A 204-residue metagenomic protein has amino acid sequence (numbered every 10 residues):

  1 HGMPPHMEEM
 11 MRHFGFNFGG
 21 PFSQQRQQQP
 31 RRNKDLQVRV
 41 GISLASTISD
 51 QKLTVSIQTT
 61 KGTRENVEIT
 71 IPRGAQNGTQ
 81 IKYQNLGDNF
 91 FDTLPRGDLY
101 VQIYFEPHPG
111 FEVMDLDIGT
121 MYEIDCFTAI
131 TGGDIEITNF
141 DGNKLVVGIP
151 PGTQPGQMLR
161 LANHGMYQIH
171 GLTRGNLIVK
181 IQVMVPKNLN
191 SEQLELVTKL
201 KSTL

Functional and structural regions predicted by a protein language model:
H1-L204: Non-catalytic interaction modules of co-chaperones and other macromolecular assembly/maintenance factors
